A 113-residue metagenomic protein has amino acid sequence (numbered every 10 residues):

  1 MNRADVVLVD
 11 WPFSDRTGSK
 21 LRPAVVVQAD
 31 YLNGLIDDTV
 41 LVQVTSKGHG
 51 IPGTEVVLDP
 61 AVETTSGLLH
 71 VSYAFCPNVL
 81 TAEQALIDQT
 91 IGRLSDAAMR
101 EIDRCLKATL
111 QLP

Functional and structural regions predicted by a protein language model:
M1-P113: Conserved functional hotspots at enzyme active or ligand-binding sites that engage polyanionic ligands
